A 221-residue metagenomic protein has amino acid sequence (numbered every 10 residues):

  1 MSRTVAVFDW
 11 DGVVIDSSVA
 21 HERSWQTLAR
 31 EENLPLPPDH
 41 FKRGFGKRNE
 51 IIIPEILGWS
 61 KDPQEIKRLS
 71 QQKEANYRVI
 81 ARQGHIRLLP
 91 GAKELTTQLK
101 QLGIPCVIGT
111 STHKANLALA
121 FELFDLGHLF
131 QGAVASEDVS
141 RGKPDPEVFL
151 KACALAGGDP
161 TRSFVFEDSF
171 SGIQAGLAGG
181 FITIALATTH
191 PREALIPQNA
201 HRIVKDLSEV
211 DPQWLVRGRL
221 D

Functional and structural regions predicted by a protein language model:
M1-R43: Active-site neighborhood of HAD-like aspartate-dependent phosphohydrolases
M1-T4, T97-K100, H113-D221: Asp-based, Mg2+/Mn2+-dependent phosphohydrolase catalytic module
D16, L36, H40, G44 (+10 more regions): Residues at secondary-structure transition points
A20, R48-I51, R87, E94 (+3 more regions): Short alpha-helical
E22, Q26, P38, K42 (+5 more regions): An amphipathic alpha-helix signature
L34-L36, W59, L126, G157-G158: Helix N-cap/coil-helix junction residues
R43-I80, Q98-K100: A metal-dependent, Asp-based hydrolase signature
V79-I108, K114, A118: Short, acidic loop-to-helix structural element flanking the phosphoryl-transfer center in phosphate-processing enzymes
